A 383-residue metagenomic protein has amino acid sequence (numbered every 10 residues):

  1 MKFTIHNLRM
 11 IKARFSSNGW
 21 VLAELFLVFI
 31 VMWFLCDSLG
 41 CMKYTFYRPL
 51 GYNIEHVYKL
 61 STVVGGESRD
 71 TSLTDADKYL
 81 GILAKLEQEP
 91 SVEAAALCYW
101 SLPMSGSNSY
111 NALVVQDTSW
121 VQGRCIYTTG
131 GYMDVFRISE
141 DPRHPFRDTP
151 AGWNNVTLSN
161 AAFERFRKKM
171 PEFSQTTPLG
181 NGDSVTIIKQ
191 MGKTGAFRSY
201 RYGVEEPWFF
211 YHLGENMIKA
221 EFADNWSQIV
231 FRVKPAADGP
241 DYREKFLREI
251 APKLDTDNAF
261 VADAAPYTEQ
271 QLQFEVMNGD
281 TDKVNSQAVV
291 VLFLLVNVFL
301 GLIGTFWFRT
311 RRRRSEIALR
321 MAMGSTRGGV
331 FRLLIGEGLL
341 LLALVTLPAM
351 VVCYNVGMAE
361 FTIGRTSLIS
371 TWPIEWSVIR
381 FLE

Functional and structural regions predicted by a protein language model:
F3-K12, I82: A short amphipathic helical element positioned immediately N-terminal to and/or at the very start of a transmembrane
I5-R9, L300-E337: Intracellular coupling helices
A13-R14, L254-V291, R312, G357-L382: Membrane-helix entry/capping segments
R14-C41, G279-S315, L342-A349: Hydrophobic alpha-helical transmembrane segments of multi-pass inner-membrane transport and secretion
C36-W120, C125, C353-A359, I363-S377: Membrane-proximal extracellular/periplasmic loop immediately following the first transmembrane helix
M42, L60, L86, A95 (+5 more regions): Generic structural signal for small/hydrophobic residues in well-ordered secondary structure, especially within
G106-E275: Mid-to-C-terminal secondary-structure elements that act as membrane-proximal/extracytoplasmic interface segments
L334-M350, E383: Selective transmembrane-helix segments that form parts of the transport pathway or gating/packing helices in multipass
